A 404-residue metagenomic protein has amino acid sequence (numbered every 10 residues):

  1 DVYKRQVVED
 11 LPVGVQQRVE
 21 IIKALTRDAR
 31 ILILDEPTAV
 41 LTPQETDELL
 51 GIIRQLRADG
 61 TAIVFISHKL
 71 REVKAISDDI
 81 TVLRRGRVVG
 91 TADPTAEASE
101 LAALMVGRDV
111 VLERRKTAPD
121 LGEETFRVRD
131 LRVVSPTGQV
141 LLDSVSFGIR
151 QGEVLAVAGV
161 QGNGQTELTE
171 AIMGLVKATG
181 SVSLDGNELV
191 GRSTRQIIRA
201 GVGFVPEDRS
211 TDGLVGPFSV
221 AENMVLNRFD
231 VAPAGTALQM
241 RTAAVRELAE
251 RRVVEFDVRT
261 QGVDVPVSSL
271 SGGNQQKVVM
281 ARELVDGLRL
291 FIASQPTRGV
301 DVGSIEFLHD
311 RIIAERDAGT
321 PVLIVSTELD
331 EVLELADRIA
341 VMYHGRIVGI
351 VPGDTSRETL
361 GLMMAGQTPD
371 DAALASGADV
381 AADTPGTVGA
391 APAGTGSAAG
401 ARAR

Functional and structural regions predicted by a protein language model:
D1-R404: Glycine-rich phosphate-binding loops of nucleotide-dependent enzymes
